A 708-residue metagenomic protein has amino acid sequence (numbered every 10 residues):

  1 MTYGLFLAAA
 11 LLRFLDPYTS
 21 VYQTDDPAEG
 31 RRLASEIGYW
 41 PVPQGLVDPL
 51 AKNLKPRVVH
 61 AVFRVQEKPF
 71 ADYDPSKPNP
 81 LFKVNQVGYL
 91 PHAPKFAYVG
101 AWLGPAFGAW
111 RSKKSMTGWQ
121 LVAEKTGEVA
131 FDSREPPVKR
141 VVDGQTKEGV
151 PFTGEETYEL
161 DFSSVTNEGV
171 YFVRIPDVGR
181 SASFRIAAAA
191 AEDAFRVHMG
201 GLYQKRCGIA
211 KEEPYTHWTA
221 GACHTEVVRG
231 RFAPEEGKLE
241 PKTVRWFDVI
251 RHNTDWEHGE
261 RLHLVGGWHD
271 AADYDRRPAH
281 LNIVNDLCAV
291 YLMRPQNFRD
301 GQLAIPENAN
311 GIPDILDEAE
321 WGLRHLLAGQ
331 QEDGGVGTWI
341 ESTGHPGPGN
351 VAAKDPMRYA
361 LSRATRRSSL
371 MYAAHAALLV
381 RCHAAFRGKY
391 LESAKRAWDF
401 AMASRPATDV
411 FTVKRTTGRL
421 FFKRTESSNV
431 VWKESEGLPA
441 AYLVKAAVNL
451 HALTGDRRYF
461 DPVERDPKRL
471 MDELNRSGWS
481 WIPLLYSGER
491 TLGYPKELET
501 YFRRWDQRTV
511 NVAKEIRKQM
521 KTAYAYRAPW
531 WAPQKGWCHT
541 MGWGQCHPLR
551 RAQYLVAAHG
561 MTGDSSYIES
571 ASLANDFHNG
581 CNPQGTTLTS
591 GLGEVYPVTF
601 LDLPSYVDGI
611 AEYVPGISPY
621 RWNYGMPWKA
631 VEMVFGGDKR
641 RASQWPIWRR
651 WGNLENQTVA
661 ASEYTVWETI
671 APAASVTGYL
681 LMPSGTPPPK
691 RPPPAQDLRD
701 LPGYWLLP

Functional and structural regions predicted by a protein language model:
L5-R13: Hydrophobic alpha-helical targeting segments used for export or membrane insertion
F14-V21, D25-N53, F82-D177, Y203-N285 (+7 more regions): Aromatic (Trp/Tyr) and acidic
V65, P69-K83, S181-T219: Low-complexity, Pro/Ser/Thr- and charge-rich linker/hinge segments at domain boundaries
F172, A182-R185, P295-N297, Q331 (+4 more regions): Short, solvent-exposed loop/turn and secondary-structure capping segments
A304-G311, I315: Acidic, glycine-anchored loop motifs typical of Ca2+
I315-D333, T365-S369, H375-T408, V463-D466: An active-site-proximal structural segment forming one wall of the substrate-binding cleft that immediately precedes
Q330-I340, R405-V410, R517-K521: Proline-centered turn/helix-capping motifs that create local helix->coil transitions or kinks
H375, G388-L450: Internal metal/ion-chelating core segments
